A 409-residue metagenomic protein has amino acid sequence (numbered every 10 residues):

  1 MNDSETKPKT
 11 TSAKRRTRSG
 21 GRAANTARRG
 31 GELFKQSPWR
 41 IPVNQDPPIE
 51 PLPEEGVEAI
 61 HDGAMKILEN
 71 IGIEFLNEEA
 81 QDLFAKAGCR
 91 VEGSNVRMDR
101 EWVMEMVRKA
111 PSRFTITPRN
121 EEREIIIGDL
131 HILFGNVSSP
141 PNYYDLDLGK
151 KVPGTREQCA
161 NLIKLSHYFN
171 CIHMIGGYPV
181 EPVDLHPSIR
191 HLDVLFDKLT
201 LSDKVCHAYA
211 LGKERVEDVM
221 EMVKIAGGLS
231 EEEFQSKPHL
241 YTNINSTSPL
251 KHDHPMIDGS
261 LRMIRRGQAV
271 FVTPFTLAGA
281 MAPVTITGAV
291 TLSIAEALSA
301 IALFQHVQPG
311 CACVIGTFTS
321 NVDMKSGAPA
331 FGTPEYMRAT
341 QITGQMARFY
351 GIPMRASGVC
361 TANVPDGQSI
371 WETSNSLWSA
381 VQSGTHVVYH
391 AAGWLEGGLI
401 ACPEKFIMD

Functional and structural regions predicted by a protein language model:
M1-Q158: Acidic/polar, glycine-rich intrinsically disordered N-terminal extensions of enzymes
Q81, R97-P283, T287: Catalytic alpha/beta active-site cores
Y168, T200-L201, R262-R266, S299-Q308 (+2 more regions): Alpha-helix C-terminal capping segments
F196-V205, T291-S299, A339, W378: Acidic, His- and aromatic-enriched active-site or binding-groove loops in soluble protein domains that engage sugars
P274, Q305-T317, P353-G358, S383-E396: Glycine-rich phosphate/pyrophosphate-binding loops and their adjacent beta-strand/loop elements at enzyme active sites
S293, A330-Q341, G358, A362-S379: Thiamine diphosphate
S299-P353: Phosphate/pyrophosphate-binding betaalpha-module
M354, A362, D366-D409: C-terminal catalytic subdomain
